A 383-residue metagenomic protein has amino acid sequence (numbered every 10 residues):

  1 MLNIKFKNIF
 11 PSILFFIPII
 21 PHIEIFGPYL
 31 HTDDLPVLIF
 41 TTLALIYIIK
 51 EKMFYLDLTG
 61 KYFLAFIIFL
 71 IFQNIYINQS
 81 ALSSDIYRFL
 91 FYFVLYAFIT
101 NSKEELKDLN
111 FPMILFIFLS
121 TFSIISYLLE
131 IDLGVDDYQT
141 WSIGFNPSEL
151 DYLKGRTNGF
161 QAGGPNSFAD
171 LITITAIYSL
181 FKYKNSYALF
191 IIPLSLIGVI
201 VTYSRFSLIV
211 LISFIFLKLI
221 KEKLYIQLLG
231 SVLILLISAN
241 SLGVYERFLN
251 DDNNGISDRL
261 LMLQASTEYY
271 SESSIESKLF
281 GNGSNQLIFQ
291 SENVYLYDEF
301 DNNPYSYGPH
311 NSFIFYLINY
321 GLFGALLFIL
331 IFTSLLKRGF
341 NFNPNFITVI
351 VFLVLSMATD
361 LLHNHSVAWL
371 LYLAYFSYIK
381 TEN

Functional and structural regions predicted by a protein language model:
M1-K50, F66-Y76, F352: N-terminal signal-anchor transmembrane segment
E24-D34, Q79-Y87, N158-A169, L189-L219 (+2 more regions): Helix-loop-helix junctions and helix-breaking kinks within/between transmembrane helices of multi-pass membrane
F40-L43, I347-M357, L361-N383: Transmembrane alpha-helices of multi-pass inner-membrane enzymes
M53, L58-G60, S186-Y187, I212-I220 (+2 more regions): Hydrophobic transmembrane alpha-helices and their immediate junctions
K61-I67, Q79-N101, F111-F116: Aromatic-anchored transmembrane helix interface
N110-Y138, Y152, F160-Y203, S207-K221: Alpha-helical transmembrane segments of multi-pass inner-membrane proteins
I125-E130, L219-I256, T267-S273: A membrane-periplasm/extracellular boundary helix in multi-pass inner-membrane enzymes that assemble envelope glycans
N250-Y320: Long extracytoplasmic/lumenal interhelical loops at the membrane interface of multi-pass membrane proteins
